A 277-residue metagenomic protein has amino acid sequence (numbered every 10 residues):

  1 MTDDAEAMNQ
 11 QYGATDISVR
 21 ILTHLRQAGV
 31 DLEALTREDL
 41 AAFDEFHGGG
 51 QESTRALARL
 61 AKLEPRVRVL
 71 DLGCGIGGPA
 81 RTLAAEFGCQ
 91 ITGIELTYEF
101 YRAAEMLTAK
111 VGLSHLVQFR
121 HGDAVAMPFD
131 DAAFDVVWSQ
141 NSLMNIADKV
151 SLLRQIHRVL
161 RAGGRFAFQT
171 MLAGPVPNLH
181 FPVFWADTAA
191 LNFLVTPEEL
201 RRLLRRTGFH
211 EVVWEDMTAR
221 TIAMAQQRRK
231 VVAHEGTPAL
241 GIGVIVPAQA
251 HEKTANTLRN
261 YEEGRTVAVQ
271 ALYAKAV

Functional and structural regions predicted by a protein language model:
M1-R26: N-terminal auxiliary segments of SAM/dcSAM-dependent transferases
V30-D31, H47-P65: Conserved alpha-helix/loop element of class I SAM-dependent methyltransferases that forms part of the SAM/SAH-binding
R68-L72, I76-A126: Class I SAM-dependent methyltransferase SAM/SAH-binding core
V125-V136: A short acidic, Gly/Pro-enriched loop at the edge of an enzyme's catalytic core that lines a small-molecule cofactor
V150-R165: A short glycine-rich, Lys/Arg-flanked "PGG" loop and its adjoining helix->strand segment in the class I
M171-L191: Short, glycine-/aromatic-enriched active-site segment of Class I SAM-dependent methyltransferases
N192-G208: Short alpha-helix
V213-V277: Conserved Class I S-adenosyl-L-methionine
